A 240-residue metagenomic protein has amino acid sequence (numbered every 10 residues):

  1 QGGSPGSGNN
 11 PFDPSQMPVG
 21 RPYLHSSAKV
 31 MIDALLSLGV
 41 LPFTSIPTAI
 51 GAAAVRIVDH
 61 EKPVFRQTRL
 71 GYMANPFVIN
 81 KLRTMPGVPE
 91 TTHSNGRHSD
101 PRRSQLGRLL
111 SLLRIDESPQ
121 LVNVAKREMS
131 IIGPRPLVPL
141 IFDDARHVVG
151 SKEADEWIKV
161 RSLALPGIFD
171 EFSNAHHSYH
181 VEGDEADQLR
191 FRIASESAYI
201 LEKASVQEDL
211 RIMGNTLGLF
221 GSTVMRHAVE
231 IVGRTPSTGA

Functional and structural regions predicted by a protein language model:
Q1-P11, V122-A240: Hydrophobic structural segments characteristic of membrane proteins
N10-V19: Short, contiguous pre-domain boundary segments
P18-V88, E202-A240: A hydrophobic, helix-centered structural microdomain
A49, R102, E117, L137-V138: Short phosphate-engaging motifs
V64-R102, P139, F169-E196: Short, glycine-rich, amphipathic interfacial segments at transmembrane boundaries or analogous
T92-L112, I200-K203: Short, solvent-exposed cationic patches
Q105-S130: Short, conserved beta-strand/loop elements in beta-sheet-dominated catalytic cores that frequently flank divalent-metal
